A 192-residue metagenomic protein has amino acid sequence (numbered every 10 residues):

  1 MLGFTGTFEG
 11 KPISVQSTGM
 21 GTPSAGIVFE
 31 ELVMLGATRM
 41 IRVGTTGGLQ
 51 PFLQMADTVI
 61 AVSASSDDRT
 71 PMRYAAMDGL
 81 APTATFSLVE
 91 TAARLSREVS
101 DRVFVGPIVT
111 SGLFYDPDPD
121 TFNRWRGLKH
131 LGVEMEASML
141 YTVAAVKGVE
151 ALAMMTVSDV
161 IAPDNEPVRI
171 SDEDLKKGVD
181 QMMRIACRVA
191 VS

Functional and structural regions predicted by a protein language model:
M1-E90: Metabolite-binding pocket within alpha/beta catalytic cores that recognizes anionic/polar moieties
V15-S17, R39-V43, I60, V103-T110 (+2 more regions): General beta-strand structural signal in soluble alpha/beta enzymes
G21-A25, A81, T85-V89, D101 (+4 more regions): Generic structural signal for well-ordered, non-membrane alpha-helical segments in soluble metabolic enzymes
A75-L80, R126-G127, V168-L175: Glycine-rich tight-turn/loop motif centered on a GG-T
D78-L128: Active-site rim beta-loop-alpha module in soluble metabolic enzymes
T91-V99, V143, I185-S192: Generic non-transmembrane alpha-helical segments
D120-V160: A C-terminal functional module that forms or caps the active site or interfaces directly with catalytic machinery
I161-S192: His/Asp/Glu-rich mid-to-C-terminal helical/loop segments that flank catalytic regions of hydrolases
